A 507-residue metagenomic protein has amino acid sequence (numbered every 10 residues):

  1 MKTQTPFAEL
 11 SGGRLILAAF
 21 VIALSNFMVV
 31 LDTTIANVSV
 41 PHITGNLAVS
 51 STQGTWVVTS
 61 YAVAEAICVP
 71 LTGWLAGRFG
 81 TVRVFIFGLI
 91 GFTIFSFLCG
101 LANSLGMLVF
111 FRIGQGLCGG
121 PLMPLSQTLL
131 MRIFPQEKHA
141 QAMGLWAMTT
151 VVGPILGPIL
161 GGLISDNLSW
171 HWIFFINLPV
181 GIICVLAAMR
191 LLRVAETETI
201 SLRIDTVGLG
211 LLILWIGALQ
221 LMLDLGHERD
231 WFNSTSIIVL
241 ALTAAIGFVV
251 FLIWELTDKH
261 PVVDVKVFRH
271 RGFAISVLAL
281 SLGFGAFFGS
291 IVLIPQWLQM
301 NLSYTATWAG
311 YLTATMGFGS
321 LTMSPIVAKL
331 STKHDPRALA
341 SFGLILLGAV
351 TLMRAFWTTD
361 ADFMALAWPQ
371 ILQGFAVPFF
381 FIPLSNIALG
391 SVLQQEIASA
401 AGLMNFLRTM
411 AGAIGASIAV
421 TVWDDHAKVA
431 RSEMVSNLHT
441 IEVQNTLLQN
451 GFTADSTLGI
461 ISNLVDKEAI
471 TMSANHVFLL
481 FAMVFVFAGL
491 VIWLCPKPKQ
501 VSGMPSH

Functional and structural regions predicted by a protein language model:
K2, A8, I183, I387 (+2 more regions): Hydrophobic transmembrane architecture of multi-pass small-molecule transporters
G13-G73, G77, V82, S96 (+8 more regions): Transmembrane core module of solute transporters
V29, Y61, E65, F92 (+10 more regions): Structural signature of transmembrane alpha-helices in multi-pass secondary transporters
V40, G153-S165, G415, A419-W423: Small-residue (Gly/Pro/Ala) motifs that create kinks and tight helix-helix packing interfaces
Q53, K138-L145, E396-L403: Cytoplasmic loop-to-transmembrane helix junctions
V69-G208, L225: Helix-loop-helix hairpins in multi-pass membrane proteins, especially solute transporters
F97-L101, I182-R190, V249-I253, L352-F356 (+4 more regions): Membrane-embedded alpha-helical segments of multi-pass transporters/permeases
L186-T206, I253-V262, V429, L494-G503: Helix-loop junctions on the cytosolic side of multi-pass membrane transporters, especially the intracellular loop
